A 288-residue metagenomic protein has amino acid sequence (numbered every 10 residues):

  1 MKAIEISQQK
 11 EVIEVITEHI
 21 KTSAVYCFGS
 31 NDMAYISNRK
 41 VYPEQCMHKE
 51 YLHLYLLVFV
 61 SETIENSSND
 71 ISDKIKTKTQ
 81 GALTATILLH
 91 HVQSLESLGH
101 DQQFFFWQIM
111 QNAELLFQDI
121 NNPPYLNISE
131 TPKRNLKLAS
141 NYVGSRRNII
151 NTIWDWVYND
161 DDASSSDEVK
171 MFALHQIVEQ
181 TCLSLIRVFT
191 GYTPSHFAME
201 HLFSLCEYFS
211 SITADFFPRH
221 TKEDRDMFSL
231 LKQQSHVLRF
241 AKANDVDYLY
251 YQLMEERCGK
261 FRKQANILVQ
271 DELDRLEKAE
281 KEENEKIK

Functional and structural regions predicted by a protein language model:
M1, I75-D162: Conserved NTP/Mg2+-binding pocket subregion across the NTase superfamily
M1-H19, N31-D101: Metal-dependent nucleotidyltransferase catalytic core
M1-I6, L56-V58, K78-T79, D119-N122 (+2 more regions): Short N-terminal helix-initiation segments at or just after the protein's N-terminus
S23-F28: Short, hydrophobic-rich beta-strand element in sensory/regulatory alpha-beta domains
D73-K74, I128-S145, S165-Q176, L205-A214: Short secondary-structure transition/capping segments
N135-L138, N151, D155-V157, I186-K288: Long, charged low-complexity segments
R146, I153-W156, S166, A173 (+2 more regions): Amphipathic coiled-coil alpha-helices
S166-S195: Hydrophobic alpha-helical packing segments in soluble, helical-rich domains
